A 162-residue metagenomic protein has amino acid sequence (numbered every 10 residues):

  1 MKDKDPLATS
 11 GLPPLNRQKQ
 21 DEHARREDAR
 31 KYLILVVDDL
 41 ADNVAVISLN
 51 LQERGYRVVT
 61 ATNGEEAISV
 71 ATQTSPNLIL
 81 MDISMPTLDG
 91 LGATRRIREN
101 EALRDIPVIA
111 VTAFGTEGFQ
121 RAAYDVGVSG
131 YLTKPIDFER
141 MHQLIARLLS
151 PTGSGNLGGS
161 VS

Functional and structural regions predicted by a protein language model:
A45-E53: Charged docking surfaces used in two-component/phosphorelay signaling
G55-T62, V70, L132: Short hydrophobic/Thr-rich beta-strand motif most characteristic of the beta2 strand and flanking loop of CheY-like
T74-L80: Active-site beta3 strand of CheY-like receiver
M85: Receiver (REC) domain active-site loop signature in two-component systems and cognate sites in sensor histidine kinases
G118, I136-A146: C-terminal output helix
S129: Short, glycine/charged-rich "phosphate-handling" switch motifs in NTP-dependent and phosphotransfer domains
